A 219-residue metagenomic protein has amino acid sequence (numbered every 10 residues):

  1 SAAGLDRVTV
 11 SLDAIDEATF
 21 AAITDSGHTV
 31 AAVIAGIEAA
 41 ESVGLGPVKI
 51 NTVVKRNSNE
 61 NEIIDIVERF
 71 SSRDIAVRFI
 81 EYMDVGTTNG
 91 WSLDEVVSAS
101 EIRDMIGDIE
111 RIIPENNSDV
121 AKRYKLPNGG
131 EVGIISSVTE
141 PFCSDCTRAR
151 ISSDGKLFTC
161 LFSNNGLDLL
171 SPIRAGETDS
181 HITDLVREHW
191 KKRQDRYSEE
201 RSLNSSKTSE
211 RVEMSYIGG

Functional and structural regions predicted by a protein language model:
S1-R78: Radical SAM/AdoMet-radical enzyme domain recognition
E68-S72, Y82-G219: Auxiliary Fe-S-binding modules of radical SAM enzymes
